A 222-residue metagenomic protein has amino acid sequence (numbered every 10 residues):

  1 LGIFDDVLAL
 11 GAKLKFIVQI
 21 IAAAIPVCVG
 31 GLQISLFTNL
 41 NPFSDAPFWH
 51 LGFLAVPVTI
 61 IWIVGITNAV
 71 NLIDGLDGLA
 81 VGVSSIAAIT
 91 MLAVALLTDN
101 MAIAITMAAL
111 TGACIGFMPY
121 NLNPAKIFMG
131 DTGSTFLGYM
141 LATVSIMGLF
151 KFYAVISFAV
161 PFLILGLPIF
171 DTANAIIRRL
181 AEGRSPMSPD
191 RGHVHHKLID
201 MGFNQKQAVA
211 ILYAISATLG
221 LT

Functional and structural regions predicted by a protein language model:
L1-I3, V64-N71: Active-site alpha-helical segments that house and flank conserved acidic catalytic motifs for diphosphate chemistry
G2, L40-N41, L79-T222: Alpha-helical transmembrane segments
G2-L10, C28-F43: Transmembrane alpha-helix boundary signature
L8-V18: Membrane-interfacial loop-to-helix junctions in multi-pass inner-membrane proteins
V18-Q33, V58-I66, S84-T90, T111: Membrane-embedded alpha-helical core segments of multi-pass
P42-V56: Short aromatic-rich membrane-water interface segments that cap or initiate transmembrane helices in multi-pass membrane
L54-I61, L96, V155: Transmembrane helical cores of multi-pass secondary ion antiporters/exchangers
